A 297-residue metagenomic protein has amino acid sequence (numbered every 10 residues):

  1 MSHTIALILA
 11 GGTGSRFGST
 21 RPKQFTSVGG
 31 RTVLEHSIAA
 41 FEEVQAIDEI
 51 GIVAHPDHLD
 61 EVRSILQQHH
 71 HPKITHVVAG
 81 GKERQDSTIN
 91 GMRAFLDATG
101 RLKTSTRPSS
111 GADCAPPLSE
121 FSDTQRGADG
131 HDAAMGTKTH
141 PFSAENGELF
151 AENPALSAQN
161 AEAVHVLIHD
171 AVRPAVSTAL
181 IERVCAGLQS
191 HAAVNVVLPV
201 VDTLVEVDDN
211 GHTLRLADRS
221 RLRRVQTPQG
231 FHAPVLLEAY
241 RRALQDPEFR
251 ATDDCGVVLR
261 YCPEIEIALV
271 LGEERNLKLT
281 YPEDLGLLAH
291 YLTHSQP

Functional and structural regions predicted by a protein language model:
S2-V62, T75: N-terminal glycine-rich phosphate-binding loop and ensuing alpha1 helix
I8, L34, G91, H169-D170 (+3 more regions): Residue-level signal for inorganic ion chemistry
F17, V62-L66, V184, L204 (+1 more regions): Hydrophobic packing residues within well-ordered alpha-helices of enzyme cores
H71-K82: Conserved donor nucleotide-binding strand/loop of the catalytic core
K82, R223-P297: Conserved alpha/beta core of the MobA/IspD/sugar-nucleotide pyrophosphorylase nucleotidyltransferase superfamily
R84-S105, F150-V207, Q226: Conserved beta-loop-beta/alpha segment of the NTase-like Rossmann-fold superfamily that binds/positions NTPs
R101-V164: Intrinsic disorder/low-complexity segments
E206-F231: Short, flexible, basic/aromatic active-site loop/helix in glycosyltransferases
